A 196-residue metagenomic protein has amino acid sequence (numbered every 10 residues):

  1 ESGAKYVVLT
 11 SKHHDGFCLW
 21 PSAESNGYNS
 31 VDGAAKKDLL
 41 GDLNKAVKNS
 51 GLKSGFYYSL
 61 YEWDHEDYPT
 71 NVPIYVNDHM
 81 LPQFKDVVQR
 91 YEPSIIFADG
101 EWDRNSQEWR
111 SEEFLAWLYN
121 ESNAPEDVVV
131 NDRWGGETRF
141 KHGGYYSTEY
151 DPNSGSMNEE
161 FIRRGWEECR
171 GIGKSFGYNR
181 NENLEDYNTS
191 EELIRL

Functional and structural regions predicted by a protein language model:
E1-L196: Mature catalytic domains of secreted/periplasmic carbohydrate-active enzymes
